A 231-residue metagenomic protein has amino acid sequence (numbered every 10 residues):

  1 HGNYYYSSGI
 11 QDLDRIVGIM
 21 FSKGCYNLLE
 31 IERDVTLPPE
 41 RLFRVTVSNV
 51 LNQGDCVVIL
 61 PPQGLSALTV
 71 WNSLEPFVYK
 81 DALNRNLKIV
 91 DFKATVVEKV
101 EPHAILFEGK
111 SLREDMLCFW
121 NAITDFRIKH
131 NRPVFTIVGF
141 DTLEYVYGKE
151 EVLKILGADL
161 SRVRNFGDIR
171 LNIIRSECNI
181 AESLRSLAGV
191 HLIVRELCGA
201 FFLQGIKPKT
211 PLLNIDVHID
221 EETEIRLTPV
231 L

Functional and structural regions predicted by a protein language model:
G2-Q11: N-terminal pre-Walker A segment at the start of P-loop NTPase domains
Q11-L65: Glycine-rich P-loop/Walker A and Walker A-like loops and their local beta1-loop-alpha1 context in P-loop NTPases
I19-S22, N49-N52, D81-L83, D125-H130 (+2 more regions): Conserved catalytic network of the ASCE P-loop NTPase/AAA+ motor domain
R33-L37, G64-A67, V96, D141-E151 (+1 more regions): Short acidic, S/G/P-rich loop/turn micro-motifs used as interaction or catalytic elements
E40-T46, A67-L68, G109-T124, K149-L160: Well-ordered, non-membrane alpha-helical segments in soluble/globular domains
D55-F135, F140-D141: Conserved inter-motif catalytic segment of the P-loop NTP-binding fold
Y145-C178: Substrate-engagement module of ASCE P-loop NTPases
F166-L231: Phosphate-binding/switch region of NTP-binding enzymes
